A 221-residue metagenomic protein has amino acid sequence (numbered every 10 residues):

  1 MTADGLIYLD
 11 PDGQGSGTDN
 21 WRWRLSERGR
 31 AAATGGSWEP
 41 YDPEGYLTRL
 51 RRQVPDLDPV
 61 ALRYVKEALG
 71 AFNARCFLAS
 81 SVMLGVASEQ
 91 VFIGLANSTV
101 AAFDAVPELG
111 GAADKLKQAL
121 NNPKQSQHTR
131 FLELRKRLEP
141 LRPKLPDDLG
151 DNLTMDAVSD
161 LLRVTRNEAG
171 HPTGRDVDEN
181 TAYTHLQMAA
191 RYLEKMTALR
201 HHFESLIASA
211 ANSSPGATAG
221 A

Functional and structural regions predicted by a protein language model:
A3-G5: Alpha-helix C-caps/helix-loop-beta hinges
I7-W23, P143-A221: Charge-enriched, short contiguous segments at helix-coil
Y8-D12, I93-F103: Short regulatory "switch" loops immediately downstream of catalytic or recognition motifs within protein catalytic
N20-L78, R191, H202-G220: Charged alpha-helical initiation segments
S26, L62-V65, G85, R135 (+3 more regions): Generic structural concept
A31, E89, I93, H171: Active-site micro-motifs of SAM-dependent methyltransferase domains
V65-N97: Short, hydrophobic, well-ordered secondary-structure elements
A102-S159, E204: Flexible secondary-structure boundary motifs
